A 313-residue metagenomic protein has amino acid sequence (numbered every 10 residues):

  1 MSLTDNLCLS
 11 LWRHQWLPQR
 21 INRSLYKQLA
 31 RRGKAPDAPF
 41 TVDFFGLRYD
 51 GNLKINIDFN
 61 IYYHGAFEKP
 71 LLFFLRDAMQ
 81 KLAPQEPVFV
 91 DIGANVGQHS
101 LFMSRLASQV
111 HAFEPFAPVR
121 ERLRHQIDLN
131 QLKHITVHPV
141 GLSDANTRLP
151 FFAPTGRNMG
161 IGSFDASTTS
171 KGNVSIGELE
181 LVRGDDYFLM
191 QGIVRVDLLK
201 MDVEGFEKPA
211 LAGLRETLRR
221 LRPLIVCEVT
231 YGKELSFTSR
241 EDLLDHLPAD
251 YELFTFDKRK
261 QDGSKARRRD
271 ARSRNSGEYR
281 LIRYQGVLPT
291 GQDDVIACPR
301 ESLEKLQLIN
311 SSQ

Functional and structural regions predicted by a protein language model:
M1-Q313: Phosphate/nucleotide-binding beta-alpha loop and adjacent structural elements of enzyme active sites
